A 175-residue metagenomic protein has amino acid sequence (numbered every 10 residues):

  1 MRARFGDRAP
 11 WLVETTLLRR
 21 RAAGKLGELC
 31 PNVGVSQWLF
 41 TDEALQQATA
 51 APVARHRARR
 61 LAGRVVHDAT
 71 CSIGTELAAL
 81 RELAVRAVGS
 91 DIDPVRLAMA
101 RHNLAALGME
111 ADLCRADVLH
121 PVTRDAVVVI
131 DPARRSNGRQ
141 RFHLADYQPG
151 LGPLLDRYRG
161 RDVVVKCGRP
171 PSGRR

Functional and structural regions predicted by a protein language model:
M1-R175: SAM-dependent transferase fold signal centered on methyltransferase-like domains, encompassing both Class I
